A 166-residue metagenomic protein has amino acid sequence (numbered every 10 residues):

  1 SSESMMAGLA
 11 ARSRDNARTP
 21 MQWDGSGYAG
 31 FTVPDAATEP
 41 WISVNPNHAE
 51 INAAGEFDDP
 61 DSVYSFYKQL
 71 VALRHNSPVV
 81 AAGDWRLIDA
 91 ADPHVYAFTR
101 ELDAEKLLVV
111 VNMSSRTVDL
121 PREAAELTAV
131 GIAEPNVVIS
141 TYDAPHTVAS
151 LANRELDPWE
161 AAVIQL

Functional and structural regions predicted by a protein language model:
S1-L166: Carbohydrate-interacting/catalytic domains
